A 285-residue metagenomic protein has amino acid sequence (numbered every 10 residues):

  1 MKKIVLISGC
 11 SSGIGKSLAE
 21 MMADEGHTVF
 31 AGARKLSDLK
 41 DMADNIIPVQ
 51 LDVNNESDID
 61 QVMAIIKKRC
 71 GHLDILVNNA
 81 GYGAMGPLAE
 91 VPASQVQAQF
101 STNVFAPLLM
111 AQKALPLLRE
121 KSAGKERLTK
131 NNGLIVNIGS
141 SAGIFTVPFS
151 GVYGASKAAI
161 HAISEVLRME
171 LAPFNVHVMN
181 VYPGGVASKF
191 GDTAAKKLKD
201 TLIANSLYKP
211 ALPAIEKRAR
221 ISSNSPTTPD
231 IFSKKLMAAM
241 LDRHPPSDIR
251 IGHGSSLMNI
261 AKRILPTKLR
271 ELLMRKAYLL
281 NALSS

Functional and structural regions predicted by a protein language model:
S11-S12: Conserved glycine-rich cofactor-binding loop
L51-Q61, A93: The beta1-alpha1 cofactor-binding region of Rossmann-like NAD(H)/NADP(H)-dependent oxidoreductases
P87-L88, Q95-Q97: Substrate-binding pocket helix/loop in short-chain dehydrogenase/reductase
A111, S156-A159: Active-site helix of classical SDR
A111-Q112, E165: A short, exposed helix-loop element centered on a Lys and neighboring polar residues
S140: Residue(s) in the substrate-gating loop at a strand-loop-helix junction that position the organic substrate next
A172-S223: C-terminal beta-strand-loop-alpha-helix "lid" module of Rossmann-like NAD(P)-dependent dehydrogenases
